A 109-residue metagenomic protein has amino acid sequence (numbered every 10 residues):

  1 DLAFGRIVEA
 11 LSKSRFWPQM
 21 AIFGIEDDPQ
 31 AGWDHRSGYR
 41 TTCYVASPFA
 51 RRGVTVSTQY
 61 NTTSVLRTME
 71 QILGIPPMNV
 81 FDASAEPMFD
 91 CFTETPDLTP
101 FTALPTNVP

Functional and structural regions predicted by a protein language model:
D1-P109: N-terminal pro-sequences and low-complexity stem/linker regions of secreted or lumenal proteins
